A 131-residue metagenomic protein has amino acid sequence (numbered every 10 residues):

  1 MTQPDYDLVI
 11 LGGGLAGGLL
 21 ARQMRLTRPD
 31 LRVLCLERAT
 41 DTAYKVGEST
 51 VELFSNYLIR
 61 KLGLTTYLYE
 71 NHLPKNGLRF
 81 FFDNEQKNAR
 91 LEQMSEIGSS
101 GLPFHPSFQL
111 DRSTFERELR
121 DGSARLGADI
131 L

Functional and structural regions predicted by a protein language model:
Q3-L8: Extreme N-terminal starter segment of soluble prokaryotic enzymes
V9-L11, Q23-E48: Glycine-rich FAD pyrophosphate-binding loop
G13-L15, R38, R112: Glycine-rich Rossmann-fold phosphate-binding loop(s) that bind the pyrophosphate of adenine dinucleotide cofactors
A16, L20: Hydrophobic/small residue at the entry helix of a nucleotide-binding pocket
R22, N56, R117: Active-site phosphate/pyrophosphate- and oxyanion-stabilizing loops and adjacent acidic/basic residues in soluble
T40-N88: N-terminal FAD cofactor-binding segment of flavoenzymes
E85-L131: Conserved N-terminal helical subregion
